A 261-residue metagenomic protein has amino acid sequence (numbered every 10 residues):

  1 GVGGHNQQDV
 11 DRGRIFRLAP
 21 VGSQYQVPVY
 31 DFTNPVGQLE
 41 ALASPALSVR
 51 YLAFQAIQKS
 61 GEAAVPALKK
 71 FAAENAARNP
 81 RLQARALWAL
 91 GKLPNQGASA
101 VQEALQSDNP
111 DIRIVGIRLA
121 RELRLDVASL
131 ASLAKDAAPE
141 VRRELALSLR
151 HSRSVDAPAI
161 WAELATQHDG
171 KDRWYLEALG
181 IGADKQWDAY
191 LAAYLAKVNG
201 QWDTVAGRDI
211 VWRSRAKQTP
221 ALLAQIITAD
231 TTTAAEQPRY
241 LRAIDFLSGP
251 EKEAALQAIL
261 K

Functional and structural regions predicted by a protein language model:
N6-R14, L18-K261: Long, ordered, helix-rich scaffold segments
